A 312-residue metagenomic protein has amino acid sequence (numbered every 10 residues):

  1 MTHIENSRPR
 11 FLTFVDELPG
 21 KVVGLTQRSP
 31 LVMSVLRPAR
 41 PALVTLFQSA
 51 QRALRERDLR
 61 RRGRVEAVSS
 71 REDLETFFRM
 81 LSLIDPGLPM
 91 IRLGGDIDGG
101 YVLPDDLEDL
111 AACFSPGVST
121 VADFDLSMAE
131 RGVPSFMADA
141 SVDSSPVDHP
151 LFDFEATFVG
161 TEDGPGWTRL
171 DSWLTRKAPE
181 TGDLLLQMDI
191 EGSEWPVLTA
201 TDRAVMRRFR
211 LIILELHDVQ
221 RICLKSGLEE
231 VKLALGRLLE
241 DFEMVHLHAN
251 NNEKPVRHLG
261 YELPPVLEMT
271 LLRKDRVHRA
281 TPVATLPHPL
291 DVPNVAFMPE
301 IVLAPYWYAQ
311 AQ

Functional and structural regions predicted by a protein language model:
R8-M33, R37-L107, A111, T120-V121 (+3 more regions): Rossmann-like AdoMet/SAM-dependent catalytic core
P116-V121, T161, E191-S193: Short beta->alpha connector loops
T120-V121, M137-P146: Short, polar loop motifs at secondary-structure junctions
L126-M128, D143-F152, A204: Short loop/helix-cap segments at secondary-structure boundaries that form the rim of catalytic
A138-A140, T157, L247: The conserved SAM/SAH-binding core of class I Rossmann-like methyltransferase domains, concentrating on the hydrophobic
V147-L185, S193: S-adenosyl-L-methionine
E191-L211: Active-site-proximal loop/helix segments of hydrolase catalytic cores
F209-V219: Conserved beta-strand signature within the Rossmann-like core of class I S-adenosyl-L-methionine
